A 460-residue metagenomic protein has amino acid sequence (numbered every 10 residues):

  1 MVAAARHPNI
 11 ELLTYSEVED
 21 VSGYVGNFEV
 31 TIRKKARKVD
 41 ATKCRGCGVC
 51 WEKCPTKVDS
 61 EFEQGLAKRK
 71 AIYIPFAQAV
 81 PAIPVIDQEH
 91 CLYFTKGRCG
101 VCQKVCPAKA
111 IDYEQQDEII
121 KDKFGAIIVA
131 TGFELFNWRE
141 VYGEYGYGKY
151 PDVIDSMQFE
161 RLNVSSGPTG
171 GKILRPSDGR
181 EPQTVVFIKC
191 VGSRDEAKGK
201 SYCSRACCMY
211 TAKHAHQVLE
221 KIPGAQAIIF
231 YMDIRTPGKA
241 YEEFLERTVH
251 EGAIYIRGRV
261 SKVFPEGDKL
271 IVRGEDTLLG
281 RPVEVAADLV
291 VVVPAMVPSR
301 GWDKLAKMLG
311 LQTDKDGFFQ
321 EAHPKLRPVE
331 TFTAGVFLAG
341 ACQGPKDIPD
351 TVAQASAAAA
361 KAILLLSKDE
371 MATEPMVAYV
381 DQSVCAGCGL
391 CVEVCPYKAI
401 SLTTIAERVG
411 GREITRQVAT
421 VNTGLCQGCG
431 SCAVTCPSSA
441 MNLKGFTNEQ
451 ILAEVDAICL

Functional and structural regions predicted by a protein language model:
M1-L460: Residues forming the flavin
